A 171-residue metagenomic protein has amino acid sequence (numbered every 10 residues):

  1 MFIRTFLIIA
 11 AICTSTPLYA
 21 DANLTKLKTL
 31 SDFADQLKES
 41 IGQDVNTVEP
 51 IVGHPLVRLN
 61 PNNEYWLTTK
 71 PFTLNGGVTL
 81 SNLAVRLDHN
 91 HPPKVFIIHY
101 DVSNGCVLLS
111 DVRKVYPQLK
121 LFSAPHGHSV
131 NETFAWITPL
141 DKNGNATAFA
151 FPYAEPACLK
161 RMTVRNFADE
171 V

Functional and structural regions predicted by a protein language model:
M1-T5: Positively charged n-region of N-terminal signal peptides that target proteins for export
F6-S15: Bacterial N-terminal signal peptides
L18-S123, A157-V171: Short helix/turn-capping signatures at newly exposed starts of structured segments
V78-L83, V95, E132-F134, N143-A148: Short, surface-exposed coil-to-beta transition loops
R86-H89, G127-H128, T138-P139, F151: Short, exposed beta-strand/loop patches in secreted or surface proteins that constitute
Q118-I137: Short Gly/Thr-rich strand-loop-strand
P139, T147-K160: Short, exposed beta-strand-loop hairpins at the edges of beta-sheets in extracellular/periplasmic proteins
